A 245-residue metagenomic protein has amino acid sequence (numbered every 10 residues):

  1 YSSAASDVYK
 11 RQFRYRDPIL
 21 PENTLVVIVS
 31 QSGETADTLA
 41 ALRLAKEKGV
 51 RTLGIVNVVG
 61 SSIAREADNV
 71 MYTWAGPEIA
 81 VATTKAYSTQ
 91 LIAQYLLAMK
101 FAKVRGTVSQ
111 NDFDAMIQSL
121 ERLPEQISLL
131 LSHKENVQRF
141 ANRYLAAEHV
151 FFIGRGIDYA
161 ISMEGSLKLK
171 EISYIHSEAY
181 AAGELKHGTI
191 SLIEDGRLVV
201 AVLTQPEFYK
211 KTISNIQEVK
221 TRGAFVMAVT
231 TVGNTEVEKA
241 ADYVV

Functional and structural regions predicted by a protein language model:
Y1-A5, Y9: Single conserved hydrophobic/aromatic residue that forms the stacking wall/gate of nucleotide- or nucleobase-binding
S3, N69-L198: Active-site phosphate/pyrophosphate-binding segments
A4, E22, K48, R65-A67 (+3 more regions): Short, structured coil segments at secondary-structure junctions
R11-A45, K186-E218: Glycine-rich, anion-gripping cofactor-binding loops and their flanking helix/strand elements in enzyme active sites
L20-P21, R143-A146, L192-D195, K220-G223 (+1 more regions): A structural signal for short secondary-structure junctions
L25-Y95, M99-K103, T212-A224: Phosphate/diphosphate-binding loops
V26-I28, G54, F152, V199-A201 (+1 more regions): Structural beta-sheet core signal
V56-G60, V229-E236: Short, polar loop motifs at secondary-structure junctions
